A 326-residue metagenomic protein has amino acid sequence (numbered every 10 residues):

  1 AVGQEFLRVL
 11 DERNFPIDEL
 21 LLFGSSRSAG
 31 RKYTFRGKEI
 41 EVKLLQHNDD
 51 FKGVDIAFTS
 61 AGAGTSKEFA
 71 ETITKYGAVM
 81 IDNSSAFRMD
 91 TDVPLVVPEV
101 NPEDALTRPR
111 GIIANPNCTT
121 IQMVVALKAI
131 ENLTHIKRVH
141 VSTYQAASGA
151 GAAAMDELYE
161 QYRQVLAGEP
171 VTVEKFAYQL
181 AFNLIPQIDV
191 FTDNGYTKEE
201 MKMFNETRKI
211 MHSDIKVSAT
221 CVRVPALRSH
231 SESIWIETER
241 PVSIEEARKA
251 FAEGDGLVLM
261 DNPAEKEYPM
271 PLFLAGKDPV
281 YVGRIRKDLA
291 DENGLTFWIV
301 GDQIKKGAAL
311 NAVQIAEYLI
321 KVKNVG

Functional and structural regions predicted by a protein language model:
A1-L180, K216, R240, K249 (+5 more regions): N-terminal Rossmann-like NAD(P) cofactor-binding subdomain of oxidoreductases, focused on the glycine-rich
L7, F204-R208, R248, A252: Generic solvent-exposed, charged/amphipathic alpha-helical segments that serve as macromolecular interface scaffolds
G111-Q122, G195-F204, K209, G307-N311: A glycine-rich, Thr/Ser-enriched phosphate-binding loop motif common to dinucleotide/cofactor-binding enzymes
G149-A152, T192-G195, A226-S229, I244-E245: Short acidic/glycine-rich loop or secondary-structure boundary segments that cap or lie
K175-L227: Oxyanion-binding "anion nests"
I215-G326: C-terminal active-site/capping subdomain that shapes the small-molecule cofactor and substrate pocket of enzyme
